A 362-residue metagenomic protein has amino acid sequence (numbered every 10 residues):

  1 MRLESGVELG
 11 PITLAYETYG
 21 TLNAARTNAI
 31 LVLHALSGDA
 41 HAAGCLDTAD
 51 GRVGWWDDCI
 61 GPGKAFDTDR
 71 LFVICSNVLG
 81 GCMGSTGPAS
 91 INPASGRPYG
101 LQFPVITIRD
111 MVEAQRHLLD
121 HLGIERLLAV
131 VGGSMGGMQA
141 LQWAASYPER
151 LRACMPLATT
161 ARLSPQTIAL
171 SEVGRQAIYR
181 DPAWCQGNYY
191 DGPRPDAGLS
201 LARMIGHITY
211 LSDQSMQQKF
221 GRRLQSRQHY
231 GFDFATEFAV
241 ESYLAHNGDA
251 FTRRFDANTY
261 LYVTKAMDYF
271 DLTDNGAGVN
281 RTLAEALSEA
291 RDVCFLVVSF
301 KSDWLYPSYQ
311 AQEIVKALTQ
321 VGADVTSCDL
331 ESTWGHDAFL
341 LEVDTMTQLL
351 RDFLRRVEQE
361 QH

Functional and structural regions predicted by a protein language model:
E17, T21-N92: N-terminal cap/lid subdomain of alpha/beta-hydrolase-fold enzymes
S95-Q102, R109-A129, M138: Conserved acidic catalytic loop of the alpha/beta-hydrolase fold
R126-A169: Conserved hydrolase catalytic core segment
P156-A250: Alpha/beta-hydrolase-fold enzymes
A250, Y269-F270, K301-Y306: Acidic catalytic loop of the alpha/beta-hydrolase fold
N275-N280, P307-A317: Short alpha-helix in the alpha/beta-hydrolase fold that links the catalytic acid
V297-S299: Short beta-strand/loop motif that positions the catalytic acidic residue of the alpha/beta-hydrolase fold
Q312-H362: Catalytic active-site module of serine/aspartate enzymes centered on a nucleophile-bearing elbow/loop
